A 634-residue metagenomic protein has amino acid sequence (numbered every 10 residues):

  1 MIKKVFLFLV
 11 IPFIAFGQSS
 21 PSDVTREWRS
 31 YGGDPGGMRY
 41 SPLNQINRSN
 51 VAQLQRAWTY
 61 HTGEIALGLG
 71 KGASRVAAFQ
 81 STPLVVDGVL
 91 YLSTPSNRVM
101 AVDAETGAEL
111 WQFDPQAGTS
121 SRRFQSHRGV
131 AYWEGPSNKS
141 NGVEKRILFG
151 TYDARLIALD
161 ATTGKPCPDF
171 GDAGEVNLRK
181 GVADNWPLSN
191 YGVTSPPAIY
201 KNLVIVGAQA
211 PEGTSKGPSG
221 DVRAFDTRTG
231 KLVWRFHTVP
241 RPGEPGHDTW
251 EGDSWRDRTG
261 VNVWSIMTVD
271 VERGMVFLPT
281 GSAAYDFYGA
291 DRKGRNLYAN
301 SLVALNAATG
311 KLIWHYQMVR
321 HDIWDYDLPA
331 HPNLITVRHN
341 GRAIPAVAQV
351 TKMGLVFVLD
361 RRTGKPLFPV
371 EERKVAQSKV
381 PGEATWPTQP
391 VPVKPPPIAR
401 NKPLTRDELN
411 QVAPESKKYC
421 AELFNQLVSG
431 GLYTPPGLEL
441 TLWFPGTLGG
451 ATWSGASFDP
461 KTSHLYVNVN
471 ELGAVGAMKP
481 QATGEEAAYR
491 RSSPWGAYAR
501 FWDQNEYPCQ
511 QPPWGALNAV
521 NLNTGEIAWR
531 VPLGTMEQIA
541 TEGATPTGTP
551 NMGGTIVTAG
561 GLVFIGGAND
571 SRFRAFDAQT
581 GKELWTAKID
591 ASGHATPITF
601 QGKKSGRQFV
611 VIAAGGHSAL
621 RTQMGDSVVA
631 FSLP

Functional and structural regions predicted by a protein language model:
Q18-I46, P387-K417, A421: N-terminal pre-domain segments of enzymes
Q18-L67, T82-V85, N518: Mature N-terminal segment immediately following signal peptide/propeptide cleavage in secreted/periplasmic
W28-G32, R75-R98, R123-R155, S189-T214 (+11 more regions): Repeat-blade elements of multi-bladed beta-propeller folds
L43-T62, T94-A117, T162, G171 (+4 more regions): Beta-propeller domains
A57, A108-Q112, K165-P168, N177 (+5 more regions): A structural motif specific to WD40 beta-propellers
Y60-T82, Q112-S140, D172-A198, H237-I266 (+9 more regions): Extracytoplasmic beta-rich repeat domains
L159, G164, S219-L232, R292-K311 (+4 more regions): Beta-propeller blade signature
H331-V380, P396, A630-L633: Phosphate/diphosphate-binding loops
